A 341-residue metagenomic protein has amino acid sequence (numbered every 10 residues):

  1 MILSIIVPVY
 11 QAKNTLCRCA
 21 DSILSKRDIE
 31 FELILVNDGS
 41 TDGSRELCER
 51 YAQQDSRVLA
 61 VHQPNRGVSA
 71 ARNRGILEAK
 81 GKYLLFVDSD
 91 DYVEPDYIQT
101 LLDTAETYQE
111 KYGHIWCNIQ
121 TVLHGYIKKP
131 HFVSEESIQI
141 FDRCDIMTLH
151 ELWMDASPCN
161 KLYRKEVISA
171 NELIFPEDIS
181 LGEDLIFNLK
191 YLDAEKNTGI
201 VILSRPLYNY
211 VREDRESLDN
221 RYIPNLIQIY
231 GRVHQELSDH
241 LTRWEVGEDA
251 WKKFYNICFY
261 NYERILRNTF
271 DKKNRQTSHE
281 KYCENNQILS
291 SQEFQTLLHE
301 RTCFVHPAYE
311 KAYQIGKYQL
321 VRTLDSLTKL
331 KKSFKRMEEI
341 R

Functional and structural regions predicted by a protein language model:
N14-C17, D42-R50, Y92, D96: Acidic helix N-cap motif at the loop->helix transition within catalytic regions of sugar-transfer enzymes
D21-E30: Short, acidic, metal-binding catalytic loop of nucleotide-sugar glycosyltransferases
S22, N37-L47, P64, D88: A conserved acidic beta->alpha catalytic loop
Q63-A79: Glycine-rich, basic loop-to-helix element that forms the pyrophosphate-binding segment of sugar-nucleotide handling
V68, S89-I227: Donor-binding/catalytic cores of nucleotide-activated saccharide and glycerol-phosphate transferases/polymerases
L84: Short aromatic/hydrophobic "clamp" motif used to bind/position activated sugar donors
R205-D214, N220-E248, Y260, R264-F294: Catalytic core of nucleotide-sugar-dependent glycosyltransferases
D271-R341: Membrane-interface aromatic/basic loop that binds lipid-linked glycans or pyrophosphate carriers, typified by
